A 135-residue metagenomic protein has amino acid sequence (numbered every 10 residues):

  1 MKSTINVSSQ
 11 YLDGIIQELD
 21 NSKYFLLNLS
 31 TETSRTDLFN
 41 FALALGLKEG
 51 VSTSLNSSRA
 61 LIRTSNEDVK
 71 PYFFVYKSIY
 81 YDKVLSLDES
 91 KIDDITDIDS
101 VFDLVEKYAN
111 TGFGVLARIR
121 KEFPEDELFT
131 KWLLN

Functional and structural regions predicted by a protein language model:
M1-L27, N40, S52-N135: Charged, low-complexity intrinsically disordered terminal regions and linker tails
N28-T31, E49: Short helix-capping/hinge SLiMs at alpha-helix to coil transitions
T33-L43: Short amphipathic alpha-helical segments
